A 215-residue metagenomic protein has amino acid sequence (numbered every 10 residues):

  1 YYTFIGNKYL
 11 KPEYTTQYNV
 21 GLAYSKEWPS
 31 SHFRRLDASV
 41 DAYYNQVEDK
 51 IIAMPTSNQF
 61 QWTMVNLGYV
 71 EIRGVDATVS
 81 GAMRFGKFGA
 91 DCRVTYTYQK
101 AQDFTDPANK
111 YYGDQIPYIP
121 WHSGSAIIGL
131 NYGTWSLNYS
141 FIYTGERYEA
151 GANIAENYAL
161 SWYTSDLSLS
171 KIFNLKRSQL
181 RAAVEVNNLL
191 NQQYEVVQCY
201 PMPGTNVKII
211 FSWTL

Functional and structural regions predicted by a protein language model:
T3-K8, Q61-L67, A108-Q115, G151-N157 (+1 more regions): Extracellular loop and loop/strand-boundary signature of outer-membrane beta-barrel proteins
K11-L67, E71-R73: Membrane-embedded beta-barrel scaffold of Gram-negative outer-membrane proteins
Y14-Y18, R34, E71-V75, F88 (+3 more regions): Residues that define the transmembrane beta-barrel architecture of outer-membrane proteins
V20-P29, G81-R84, Q102-T105, I172-N174: Short regulatory "switch" loops immediately downstream of catalytic or recognition motifs within protein catalytic
V20-Y24, A77-G81, V94, A126-L130 (+4 more regions): Residues on the lipid-exposed face of transmembrane beta-strands in outer-membrane beta-barrel proteins
E27-L36, R84-A90, N174-L180: Short loop/turn motifs that connect adjacent beta-strands in outer-membrane beta-barrel proteins
R35-V47, T63-Y148, L190: Gram-negative outer-membrane beta-barrel transporters
E48, A53, I142-A150, Y158-L160 (+1 more regions): C-terminal beta-signal and adjacent terminal beta-strands/loops of Gram-negative outer-membrane beta-barrel proteins
